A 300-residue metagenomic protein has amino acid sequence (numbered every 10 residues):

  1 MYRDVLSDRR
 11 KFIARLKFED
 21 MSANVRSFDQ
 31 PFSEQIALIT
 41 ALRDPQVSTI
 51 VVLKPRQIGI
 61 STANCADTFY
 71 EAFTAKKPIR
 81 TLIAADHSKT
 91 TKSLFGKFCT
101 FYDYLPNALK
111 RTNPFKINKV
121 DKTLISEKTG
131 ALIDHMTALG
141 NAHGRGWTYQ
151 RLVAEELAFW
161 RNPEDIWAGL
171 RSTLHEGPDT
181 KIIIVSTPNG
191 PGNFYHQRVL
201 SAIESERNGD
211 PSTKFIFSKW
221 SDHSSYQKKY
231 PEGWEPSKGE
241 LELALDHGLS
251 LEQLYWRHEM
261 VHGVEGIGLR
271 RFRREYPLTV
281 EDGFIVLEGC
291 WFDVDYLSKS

Functional and structural regions predicted by a protein language model:
M1-S300: Phosphate/NTP-binding elements of NTP-utilizing enzymes
